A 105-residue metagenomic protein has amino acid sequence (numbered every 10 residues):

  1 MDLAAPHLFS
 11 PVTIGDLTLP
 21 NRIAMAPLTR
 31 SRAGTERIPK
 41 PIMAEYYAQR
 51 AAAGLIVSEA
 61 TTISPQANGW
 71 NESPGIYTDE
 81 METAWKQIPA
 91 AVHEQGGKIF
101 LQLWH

Functional and structural regions predicted by a protein language model:
M1-H105: Flavin-dependent oxidoreductase catalytic cores
